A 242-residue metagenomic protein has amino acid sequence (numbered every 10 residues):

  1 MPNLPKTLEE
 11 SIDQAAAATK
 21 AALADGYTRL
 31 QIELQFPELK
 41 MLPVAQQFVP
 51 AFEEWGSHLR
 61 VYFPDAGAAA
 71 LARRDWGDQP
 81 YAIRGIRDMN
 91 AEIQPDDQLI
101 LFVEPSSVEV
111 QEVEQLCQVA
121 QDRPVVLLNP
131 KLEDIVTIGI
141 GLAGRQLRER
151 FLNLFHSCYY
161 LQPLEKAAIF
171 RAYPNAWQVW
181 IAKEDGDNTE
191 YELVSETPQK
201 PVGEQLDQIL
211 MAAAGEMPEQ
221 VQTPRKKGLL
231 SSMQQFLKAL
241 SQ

Functional and structural regions predicted by a protein language model:
M1-H58, F63-L71, R225-K226, L240-S241: Electropositive, gly/pro-rich neighborhoods at or near active sites that engage anionic ligands
E10-A17, F63-D97: A short, well-structured beta->alpha microelement
F36-M41, G67-A69, L99-Q111, Q121-R123 (+1 more regions): Short acidic, S/G/P-rich loop/turn micro-motifs used as interaction or catalytic elements
V44-F48, Q111-L116: A short acidic, amphipathic alpha-helical/loop segment
V49-R60, D75-R84, V119-L128, L147-L154: Structural alpha-beta junctions
E92, V103-S106, Q115-L116: Conserved mixed alpha/beta catalytic, RNA-binding, or beta-rich assembly cores of soluble enzyme, regulatory
V136-A214: A conserved mid-domain beta-alpha-beta active-site/ligand-binding segment of alpha/beta enzyme cores
Q199, G203-Q242: Long terminal accessory regions outside catalytic cores
